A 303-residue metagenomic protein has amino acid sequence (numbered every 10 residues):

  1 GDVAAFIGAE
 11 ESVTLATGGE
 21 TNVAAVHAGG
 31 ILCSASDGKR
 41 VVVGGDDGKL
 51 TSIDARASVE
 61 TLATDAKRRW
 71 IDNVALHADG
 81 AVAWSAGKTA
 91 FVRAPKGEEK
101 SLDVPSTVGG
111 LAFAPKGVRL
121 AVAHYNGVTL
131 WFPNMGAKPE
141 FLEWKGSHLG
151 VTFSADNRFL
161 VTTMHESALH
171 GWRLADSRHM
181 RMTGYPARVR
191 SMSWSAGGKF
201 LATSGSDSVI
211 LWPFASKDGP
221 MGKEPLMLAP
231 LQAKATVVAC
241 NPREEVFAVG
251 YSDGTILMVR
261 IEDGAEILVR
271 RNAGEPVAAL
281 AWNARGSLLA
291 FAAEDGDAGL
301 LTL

Functional and structural regions predicted by a protein language model:
G1-L303: WD40-repeat beta-propeller superdomains and closely related acidic/aromatic-rich repeat-like regions
